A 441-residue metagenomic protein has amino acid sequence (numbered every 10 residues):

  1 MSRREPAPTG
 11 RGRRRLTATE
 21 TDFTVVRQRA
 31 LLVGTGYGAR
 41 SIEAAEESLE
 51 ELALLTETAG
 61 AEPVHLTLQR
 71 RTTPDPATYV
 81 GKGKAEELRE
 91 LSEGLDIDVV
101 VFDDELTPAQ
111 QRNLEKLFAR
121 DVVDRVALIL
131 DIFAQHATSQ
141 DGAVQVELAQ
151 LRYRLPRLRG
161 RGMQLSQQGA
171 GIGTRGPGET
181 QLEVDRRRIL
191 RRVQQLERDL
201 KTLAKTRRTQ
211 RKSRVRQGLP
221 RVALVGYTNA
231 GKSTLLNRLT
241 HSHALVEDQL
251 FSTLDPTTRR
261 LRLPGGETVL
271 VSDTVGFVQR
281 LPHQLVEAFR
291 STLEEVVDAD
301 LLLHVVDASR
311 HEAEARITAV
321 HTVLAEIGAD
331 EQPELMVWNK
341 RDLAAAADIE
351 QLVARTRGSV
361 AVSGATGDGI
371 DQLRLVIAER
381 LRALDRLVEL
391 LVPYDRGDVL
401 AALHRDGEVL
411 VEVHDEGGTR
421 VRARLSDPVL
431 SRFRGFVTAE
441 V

Functional and structural regions predicted by a protein language model:
M1-L130, V441: N-terminal accessory targeting/assembly segments
M1-Y37, A53, R152, P156-A230 (+5 more regions): C-terminal-of-GTPase-core extension/linker across diverse P-loop GTPases
R15-A18, R207, R214-P220, R238-L270 (+3 more regions): Switch I (effector-binding) loop of TRAFAC-class P-loop GTPase G-domains
G38-A44, T73-T78, H136-D141, T180-Q181 (+5 more regions): Flexible beta-alpha connector loops of hexameric P-loop NTPases
A45, L49-T58, E62, A85 (+4 more regions): Conserved C-terminal guanine-recognition region of P-loop GTPase G domains, centered on the G4
V126-L130, L250-F251, G364-T366: Short, acidic/turn-prone active-site loops that include or flank metal/cofactor- and phosphate-binding residues
A127-L148: Short alpha-helix plus adjacent loop in nuclease-associated cores
